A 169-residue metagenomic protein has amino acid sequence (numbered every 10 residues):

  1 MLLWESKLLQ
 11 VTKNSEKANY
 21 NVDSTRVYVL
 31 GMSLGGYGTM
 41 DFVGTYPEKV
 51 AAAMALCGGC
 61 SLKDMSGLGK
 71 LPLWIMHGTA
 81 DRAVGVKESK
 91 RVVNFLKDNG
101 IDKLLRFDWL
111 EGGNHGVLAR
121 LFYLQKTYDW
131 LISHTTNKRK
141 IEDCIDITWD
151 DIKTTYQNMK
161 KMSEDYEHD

Functional and structural regions predicted by a protein language model:
L2-S33: Gly/Ser-rich "nucleophile elbow"/oxyanion-hole loop immediately N-terminal to the catalytic nucleophile in hydrolases
D23-R26, A51-A52, K103-L104: Short acidic capping loops at alpha-helix termini that bridge into adjacent secondary structure
V29-G31, L56, M76: Short beta-strand immediately N-terminal to the catalytic nucleophile in serine-hydrolase-like folds
G36-P47: Short glycine-enriched nucleophile-adjacent loop and the immediately C-terminal alpha-helix near the catalytic center
K49-G59: A conserved short beta-strand
C57-S66, K87, R91: Alpha-helical scaffolding within the catalytic cores of extracellular/periplasmic polymer-degrading hydrolases
L68-L73: Short, proline-enriched alpha-helix->beta-strand connector loops that line the catalytic pocket of alpha/beta-hydrolase
M76, R82, K87-D169: C-terminal catalytic histidine-bearing segment of alpha/beta-hydrolase fold enzymes
